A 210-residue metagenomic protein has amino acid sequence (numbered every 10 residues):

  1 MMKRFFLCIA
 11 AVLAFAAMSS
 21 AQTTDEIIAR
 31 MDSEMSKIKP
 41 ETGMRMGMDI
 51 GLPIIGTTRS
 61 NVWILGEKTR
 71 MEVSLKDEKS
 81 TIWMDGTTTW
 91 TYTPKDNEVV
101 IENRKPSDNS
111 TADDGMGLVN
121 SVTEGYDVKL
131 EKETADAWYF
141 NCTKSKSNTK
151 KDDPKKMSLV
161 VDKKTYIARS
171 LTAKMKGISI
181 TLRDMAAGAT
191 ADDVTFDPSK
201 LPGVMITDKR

Functional and structural regions predicted by a protein language model:
M1-M2: N-terminal secretory signal peptides that target proteins for export/translocation
F5-F15: Sec-dependent N-terminal signal peptides
A17-A21: Sec/Tat signal peptide C-region and signal peptidase I cleavage site
T23-T91: N-terminal mature ectodomain segment of secretory-pathway/periplasmic proteins
N61-A112, A173-D184: An acidic-aromatic
I64-G66, W83-D85, L130-E133, V161-K163: Generic beta-strand structural signal
R104-A135: Flexible, surface-exposed loop/linker segments and immediately adjacent secondary-structure boundaries
S121-Y126, E133-D208: Gly/Pro-enriched, hydrophobic low-complexity segments that function as extracytoplasmic propeptides/linkers
